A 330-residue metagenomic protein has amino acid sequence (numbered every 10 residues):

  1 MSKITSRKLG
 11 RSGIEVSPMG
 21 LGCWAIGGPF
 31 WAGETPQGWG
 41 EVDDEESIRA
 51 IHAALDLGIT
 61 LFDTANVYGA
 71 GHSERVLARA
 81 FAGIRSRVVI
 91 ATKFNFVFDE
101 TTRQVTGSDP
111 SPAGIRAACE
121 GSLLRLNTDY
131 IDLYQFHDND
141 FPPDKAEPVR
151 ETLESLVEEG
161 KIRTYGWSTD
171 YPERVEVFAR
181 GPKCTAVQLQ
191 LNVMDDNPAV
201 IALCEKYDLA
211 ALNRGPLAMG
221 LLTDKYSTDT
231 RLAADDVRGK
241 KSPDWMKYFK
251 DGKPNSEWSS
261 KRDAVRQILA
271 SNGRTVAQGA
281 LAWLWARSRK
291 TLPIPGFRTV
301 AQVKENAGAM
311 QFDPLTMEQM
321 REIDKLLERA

Functional and structural regions predicted by a protein language model:
M1-V88: N-terminal binding-site loop/beta-alpha segment at the start of enzyme catalytic domains that lines or forms
I14-M19, G58-L61, I84-V88, T128-D132 (+5 more regions): Short, well-ordered coil/turn segments that N-cap beta-strands
W31-E45, T101-R116: Active-site mouth loops of central-metabolism enzymes
A50, P112-L123, V265: Short, well-ordered amphipathic alpha-helical segments that serve as non-catalytic structural scaffolds within diverse
R79-V89, L124-N127, V157, A179-R180 (+1 more regions): Acidic (Asp/Glu)-rich catalytic clusters
R87-D99, Y134: A short, structured active-site edge motif that brings together acidic residues
L123-P142: Active-site groove signature of glycoside hydrolases
N139-A330: Beta/alpha (TIM)-barrel catalytic core signal, keyed to glycine-rich beta->alpha loops juxtaposed to Asp/Glu that bind
